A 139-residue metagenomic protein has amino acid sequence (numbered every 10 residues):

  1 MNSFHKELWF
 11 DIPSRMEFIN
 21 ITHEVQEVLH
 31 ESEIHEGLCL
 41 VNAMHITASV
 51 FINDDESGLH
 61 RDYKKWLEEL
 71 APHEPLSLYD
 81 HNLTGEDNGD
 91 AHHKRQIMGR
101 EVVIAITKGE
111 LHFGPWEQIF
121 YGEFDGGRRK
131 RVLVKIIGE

Functional and structural regions predicted by a protein language model:
M1-E139: Active-site histidine-anchored catalytic micro-motif
